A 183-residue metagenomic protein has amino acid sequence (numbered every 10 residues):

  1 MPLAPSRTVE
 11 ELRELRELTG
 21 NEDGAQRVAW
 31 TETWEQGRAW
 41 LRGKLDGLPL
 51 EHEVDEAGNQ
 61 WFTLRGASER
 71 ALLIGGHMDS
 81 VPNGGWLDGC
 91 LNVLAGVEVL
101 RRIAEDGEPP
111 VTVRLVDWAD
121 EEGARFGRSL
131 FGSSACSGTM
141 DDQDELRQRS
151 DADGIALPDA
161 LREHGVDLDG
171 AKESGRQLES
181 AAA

Functional and structural regions predicted by a protein language model:
M1-T31, L146: N-terminal capping segment at the start of a domain
N21-R65: A non-catalytic alpha/beta surface segment that caps or lines the substrate-entry region of metallo-dependent hydrolase
L48, Q60-L87, G96: Catalytic-core environment of secreted peptidases
A67-L72, E108-V113, E179-A182: Short coil/turn connectors at secondary-structure junctions
I74, G84-E121: Alpha-helical metal-binding/catalytic segments enriched in His/Glu/Asp
D120-E121, G127-A183: Midchain, well-structured core segments that form catalytic/ion-binding scaffolds
